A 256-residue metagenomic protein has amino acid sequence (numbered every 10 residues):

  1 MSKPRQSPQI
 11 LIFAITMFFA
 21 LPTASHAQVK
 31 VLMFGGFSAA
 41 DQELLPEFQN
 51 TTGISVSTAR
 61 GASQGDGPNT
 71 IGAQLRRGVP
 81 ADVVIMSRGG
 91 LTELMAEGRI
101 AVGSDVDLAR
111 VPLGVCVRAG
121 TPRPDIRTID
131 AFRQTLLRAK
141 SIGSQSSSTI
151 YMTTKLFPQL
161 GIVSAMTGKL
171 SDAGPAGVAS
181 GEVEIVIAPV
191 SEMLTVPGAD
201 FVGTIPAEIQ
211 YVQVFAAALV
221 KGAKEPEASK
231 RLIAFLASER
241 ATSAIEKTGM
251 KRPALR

Functional and structural regions predicted by a protein language model:
S2-I12: Bacterial N-terminal signal peptides that target proteins for export
P4, T23-S25: Coiled-coil-like amphipathic alpha-helices with heptad-repeat character
I10-P22: Bacterial N-terminal signal peptides
H26-N69, A73-P80, R88-E97, V102-V111 (+1 more regions): Exported/periplasmic ABC-transporter solute-binding proteins
I85: Phosphate-/polyanion-interacting regions in eukaryotic proteins
